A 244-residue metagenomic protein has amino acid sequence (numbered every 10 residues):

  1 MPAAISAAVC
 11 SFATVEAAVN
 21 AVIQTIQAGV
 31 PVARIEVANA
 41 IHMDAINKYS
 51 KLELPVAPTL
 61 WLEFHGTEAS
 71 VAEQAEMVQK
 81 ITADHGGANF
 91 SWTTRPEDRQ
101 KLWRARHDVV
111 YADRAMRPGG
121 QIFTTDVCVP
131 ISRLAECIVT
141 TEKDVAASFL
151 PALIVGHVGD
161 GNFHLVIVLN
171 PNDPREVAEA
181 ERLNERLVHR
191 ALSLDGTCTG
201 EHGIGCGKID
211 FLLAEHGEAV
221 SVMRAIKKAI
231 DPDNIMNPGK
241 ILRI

Functional and structural regions predicted by a protein language model:
M1-I244: Noncatalytic alpha-helical scaffold of FAD-dependent oxidoreductases
